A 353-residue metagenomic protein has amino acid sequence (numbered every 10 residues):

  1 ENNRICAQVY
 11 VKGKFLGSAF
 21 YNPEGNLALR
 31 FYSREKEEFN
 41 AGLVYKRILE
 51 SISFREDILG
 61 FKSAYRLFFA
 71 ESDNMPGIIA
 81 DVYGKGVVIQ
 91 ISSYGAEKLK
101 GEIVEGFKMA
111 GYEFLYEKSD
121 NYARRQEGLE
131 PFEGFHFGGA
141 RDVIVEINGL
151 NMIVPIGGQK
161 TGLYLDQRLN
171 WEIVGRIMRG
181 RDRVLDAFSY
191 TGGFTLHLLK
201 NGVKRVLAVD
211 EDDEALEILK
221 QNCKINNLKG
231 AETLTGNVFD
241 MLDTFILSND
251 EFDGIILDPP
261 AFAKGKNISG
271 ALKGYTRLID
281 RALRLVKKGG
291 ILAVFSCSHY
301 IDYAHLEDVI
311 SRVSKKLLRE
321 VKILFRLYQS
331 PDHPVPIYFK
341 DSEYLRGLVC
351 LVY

Functional and structural regions predicted by a protein language model:
E1-V82: Non-catalytic accessory regions of SAM-dependent methyltransferases
N3, I291-Y353: C-terminal catalytic and target-recognition region of SAM-dependent MTase-like enzymes, primarily methyltransferases
F68-D81, E97-L163, E172: Non-catalytic substrate-recognition/targeting regions of SAM-dependent transferases
R181-Y190: Conserved class I S-adenosyl-L-methionine
T191-K204: Conserved SAM-binding loop of SAM-dependent methyltransferases across substrates and taxa, primarily the Class I
R205-D210: Conserved SAM-binding motif I beta-strand of class I
E214-D253: S-adenosyl-L-methionine
V238-K315, L327: S-adenosylmethionine
